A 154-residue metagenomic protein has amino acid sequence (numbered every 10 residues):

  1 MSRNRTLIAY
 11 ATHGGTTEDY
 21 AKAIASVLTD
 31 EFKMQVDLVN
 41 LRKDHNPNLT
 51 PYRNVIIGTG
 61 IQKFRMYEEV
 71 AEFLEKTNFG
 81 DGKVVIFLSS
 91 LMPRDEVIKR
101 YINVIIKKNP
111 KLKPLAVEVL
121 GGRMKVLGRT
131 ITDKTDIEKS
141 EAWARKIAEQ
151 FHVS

Functional and structural regions predicted by a protein language model:
S2-T6, D19, V27-F32, D37 (+2 more regions): FMN-binding flavodoxin-like domain, especially the glycine-rich phosphate-binding loop
L7-A11: Nucleotide-activated donor-dependent transferases that construct or modify glycoconjugates
T12-D19: Glycine-rich NAD(P) Rossmann-fold beta1-alpha1 loop
A23: Active-site signature of alpha/beta-hydrolase-fold catalytic machinery across serine- and Asp/Cys-nucleophile hydrolases
V39-H45: Short acidic loop-to-helix transition motifs that present clustered carboxylates
H45-P51: Short amphipathic alpha-helix with an adjacent loop that forms part of the alpha/beta core around
